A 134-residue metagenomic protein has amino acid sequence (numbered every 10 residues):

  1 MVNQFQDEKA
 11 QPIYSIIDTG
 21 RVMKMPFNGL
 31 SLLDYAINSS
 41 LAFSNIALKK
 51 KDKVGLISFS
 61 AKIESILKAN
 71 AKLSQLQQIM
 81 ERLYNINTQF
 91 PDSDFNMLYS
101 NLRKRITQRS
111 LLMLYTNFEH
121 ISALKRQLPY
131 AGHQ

Functional and structural regions predicted by a protein language model:
M1-S74, L111-Y115, P129-Y130: An amphipathic, basic-hydrophobic helix/alpha-beta surface used to engage anionic, phosphate-rich ligands or surfaces
K24-P26, I79-Y84, T107-L111: A generic short-segment signal for beta-strand/edge and adjacent turn/coil regions
F27, K51, A71, N87-F90 (+2 more regions): Short coil/turn residues that cap or connect secondary-structure elements
G29-L32, N85-F90, M113-I121: Short, contiguous acidic/charged loop-to-helix segments that flank catalytic cores in large enzymes
S65-F95: Short, charged loop segments at secondary-structure junctions
S93-Q134: Exposed acidic/Ser/Thr-rich ligand/metal-binding surfaces
